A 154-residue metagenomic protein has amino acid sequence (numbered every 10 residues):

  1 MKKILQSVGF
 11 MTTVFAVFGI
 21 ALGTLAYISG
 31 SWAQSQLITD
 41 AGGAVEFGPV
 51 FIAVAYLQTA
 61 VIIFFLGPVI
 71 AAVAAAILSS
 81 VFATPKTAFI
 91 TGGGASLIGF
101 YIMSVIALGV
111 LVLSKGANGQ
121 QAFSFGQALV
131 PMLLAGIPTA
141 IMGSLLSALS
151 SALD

Functional and structural regions predicted by a protein language model:
M1-L25, T84-F89, L145-D154: Haloarchaeal acidic low-complexity proteome signature biased toward cell-envelope/secretome components but also
T12-S31, T91-V105: Hydrophobic alpha-helical membrane-insertion segments
F15-Y27, P68-V73, L108, G136-S147: Hydrophobic core segments of alpha-helical transmembrane domains in multi-pass membrane transport and ion-translocation
T24-G43, V105-A117: Membrane-helix interface motif
A41-G67, S124-L134: Transmembrane alpha-helix entry/boundary detector in multi-pass membrane proteins
G67-Y101: Loop-to-transmembrane helix junctions at the membrane interface
T87-Q121: Hydrophobic alpha-helical transmembrane segments of integral membrane proteins
A122-D154: Terminal transmembrane helical module of multi-pass membrane proteins
